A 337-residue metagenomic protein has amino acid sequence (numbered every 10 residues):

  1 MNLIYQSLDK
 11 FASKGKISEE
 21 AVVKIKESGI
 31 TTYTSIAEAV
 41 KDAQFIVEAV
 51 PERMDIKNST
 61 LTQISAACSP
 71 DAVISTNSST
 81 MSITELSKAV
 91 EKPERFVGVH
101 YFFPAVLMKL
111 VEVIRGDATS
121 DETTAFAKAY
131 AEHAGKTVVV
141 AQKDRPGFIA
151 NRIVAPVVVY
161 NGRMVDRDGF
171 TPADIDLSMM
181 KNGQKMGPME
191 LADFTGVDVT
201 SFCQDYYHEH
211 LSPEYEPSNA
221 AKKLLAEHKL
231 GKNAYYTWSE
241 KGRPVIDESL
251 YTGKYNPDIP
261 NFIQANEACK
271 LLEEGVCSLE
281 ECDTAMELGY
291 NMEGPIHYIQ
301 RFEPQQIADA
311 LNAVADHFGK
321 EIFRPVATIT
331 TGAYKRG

Functional and structural regions predicted by a protein language model:
M1-G337: N-terminal glycine-rich phosphate-binding loop for ADP-containing cofactors
